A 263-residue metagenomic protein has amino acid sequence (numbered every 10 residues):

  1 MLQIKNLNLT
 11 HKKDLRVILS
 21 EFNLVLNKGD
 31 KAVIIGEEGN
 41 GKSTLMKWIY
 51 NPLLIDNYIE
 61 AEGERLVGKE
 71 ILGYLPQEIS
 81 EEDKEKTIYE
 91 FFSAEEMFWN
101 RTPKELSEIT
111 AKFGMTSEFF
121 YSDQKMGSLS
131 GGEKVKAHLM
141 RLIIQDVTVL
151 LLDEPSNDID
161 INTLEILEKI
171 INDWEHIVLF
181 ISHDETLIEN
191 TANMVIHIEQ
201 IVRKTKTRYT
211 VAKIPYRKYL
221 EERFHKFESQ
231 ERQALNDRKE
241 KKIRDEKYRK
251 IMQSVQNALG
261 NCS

Functional and structural regions predicted by a protein language model:
M1-Q3, T10, F227-S263: Flexible nucleotide-interacting loop at or near the entrance of a catalytic core
M1-R232: ABC ATP-binding cassette signature C-motif
